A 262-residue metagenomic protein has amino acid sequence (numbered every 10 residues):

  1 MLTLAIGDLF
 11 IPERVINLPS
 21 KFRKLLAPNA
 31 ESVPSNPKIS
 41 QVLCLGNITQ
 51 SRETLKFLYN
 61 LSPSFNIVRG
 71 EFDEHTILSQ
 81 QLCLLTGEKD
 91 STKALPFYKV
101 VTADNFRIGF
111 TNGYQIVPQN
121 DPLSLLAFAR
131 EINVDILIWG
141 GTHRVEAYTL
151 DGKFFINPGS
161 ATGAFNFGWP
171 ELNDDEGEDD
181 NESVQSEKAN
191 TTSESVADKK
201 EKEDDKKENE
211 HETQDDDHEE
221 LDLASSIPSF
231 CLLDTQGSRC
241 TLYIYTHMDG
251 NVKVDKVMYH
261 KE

Functional and structural regions predicted by a protein language model:
M1-F65, Q80-Q81, L85-S91, P96-F97 (+5 more regions): N-terminal active-site segment of His-dependent metallophosphoesterases
A5, C44, T102-A103, Y148-T149 (+1 more regions): Generic beta-strand structural signal
A5-G7, Q41-N47, F65-E71, G109-N112 (+2 more regions): Active-site neighborhood of phospho(di)ester-bond hydrolases with catalytic His/Asp-centered motifs
F10-R14, T49-E53, F72-L78, Q115-D121 (+3 more regions): Active-site environment of divalent metal-dependent phosphoester hydrolases
L18, Q80, L150-G152, F167-P170 (+1 more regions): Short aromatic-enriched loop/helix-cap "lid" or pocket-rim segments at secondary-structure transitions that line
S62-Q119, L123, F128-E131: Helix-adjacent hinge/juxtasegments
N66, P118-Y243: Conserved beta-sheet core of the metallophosphoesterase superfamily
Y243-D255: Short, solvent-exposed aromatic-acidic interface loops
